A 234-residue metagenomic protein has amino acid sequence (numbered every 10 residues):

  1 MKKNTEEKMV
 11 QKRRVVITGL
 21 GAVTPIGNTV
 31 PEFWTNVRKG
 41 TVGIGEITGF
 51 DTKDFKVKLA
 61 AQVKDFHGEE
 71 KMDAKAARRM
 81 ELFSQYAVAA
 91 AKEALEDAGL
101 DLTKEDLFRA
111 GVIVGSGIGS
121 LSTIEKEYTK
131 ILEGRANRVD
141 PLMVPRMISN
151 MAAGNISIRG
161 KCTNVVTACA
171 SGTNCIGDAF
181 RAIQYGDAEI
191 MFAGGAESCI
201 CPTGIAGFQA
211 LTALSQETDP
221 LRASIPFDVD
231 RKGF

Functional and structural regions predicted by a protein language model:
M1-C162, R181, I200, A206-G233: Conserved "HGTGT" condensation-loop signature of ketosynthase/thiolase-family condensing enzymes that catalyze
T163-T167: Short loop-beta-helix segment that forms the pyridoxal 5′-phosphate
G172: Short conserved active-site loop signatures built around small residues
C175: Active-site histidine-anchored catalytic micro-motif
Q184-Y185: Residue-level signal for alpha-helix termini/capping positions
A188-M191: Short, high-confidence coil segments that cap the C-terminus of an alpha-helix and link into the following beta-strand
G194: Conserved residues at the C-terminal ends of beta-strands
E197: Catalytic metal-binding/acid-base residues of hydrolase active sites
